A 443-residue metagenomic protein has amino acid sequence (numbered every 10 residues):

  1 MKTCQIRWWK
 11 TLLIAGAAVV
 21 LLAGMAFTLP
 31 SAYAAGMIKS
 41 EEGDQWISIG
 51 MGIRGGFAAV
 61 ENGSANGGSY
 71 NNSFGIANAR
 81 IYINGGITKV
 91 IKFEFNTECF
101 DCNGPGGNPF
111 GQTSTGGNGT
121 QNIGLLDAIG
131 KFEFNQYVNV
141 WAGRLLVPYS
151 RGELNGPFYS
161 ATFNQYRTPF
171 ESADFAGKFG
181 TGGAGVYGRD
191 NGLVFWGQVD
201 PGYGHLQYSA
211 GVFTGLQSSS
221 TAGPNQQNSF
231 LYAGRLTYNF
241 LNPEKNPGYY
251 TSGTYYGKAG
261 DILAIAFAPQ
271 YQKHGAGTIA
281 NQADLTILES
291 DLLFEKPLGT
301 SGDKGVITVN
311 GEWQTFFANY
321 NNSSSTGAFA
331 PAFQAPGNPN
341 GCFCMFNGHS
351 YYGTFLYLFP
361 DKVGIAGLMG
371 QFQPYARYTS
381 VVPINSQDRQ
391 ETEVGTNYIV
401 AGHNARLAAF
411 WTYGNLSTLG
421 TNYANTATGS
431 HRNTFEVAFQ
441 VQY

Functional and structural regions predicted by a protein language model:
M1-K10: N-terminal secretory signal peptides that target proteins for export/translocation
L12-V20: Sec-dependent signal peptide hydrophobic core
V20-S31: C-terminal segment of classical bacterial N-terminal signal peptides
A35-S64, G68-S218, G223-N246, T315 (+4 more regions): Outer membrane beta-barrel
E41-E42, Q227, T237-P383, G429 (+2 more regions): Detector for outer-membrane/organellar transmembrane beta-barrel domains, recognizing the amphipathic beta-strand
D44, V199-Y203, K296, V400-G402 (+1 more regions): A generic beta-sheet turn/junction motif
E393-N397: Short glycine-rich, acidic/polar surface loops and turns
H403-V437, Q442: Predominantly the C-terminal beta-signal and adjacent terminal strand-loop region of outer-membrane beta-barrel
